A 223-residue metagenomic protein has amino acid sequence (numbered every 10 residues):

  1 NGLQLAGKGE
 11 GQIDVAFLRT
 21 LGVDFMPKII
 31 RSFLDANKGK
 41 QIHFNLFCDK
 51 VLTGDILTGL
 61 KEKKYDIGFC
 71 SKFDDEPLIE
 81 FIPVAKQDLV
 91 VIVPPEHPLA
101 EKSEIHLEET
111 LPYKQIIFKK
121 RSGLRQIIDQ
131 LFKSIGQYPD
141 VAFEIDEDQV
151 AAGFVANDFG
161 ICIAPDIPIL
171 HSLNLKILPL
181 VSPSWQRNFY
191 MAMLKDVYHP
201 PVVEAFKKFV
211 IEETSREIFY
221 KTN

Functional and structural regions predicted by a protein language model:
N1-A16, R31-N37, D74-I82, E101 (+2 more regions): Short helix-loop hinge/linker segments at domain boundaries
G7, E76-Q115, P201: Flexible hinge/capping segments at coil-to-helix
E10-E76, I145: Central regulatory/effector-binding core of bacterial HTH transcription factors
Q12-A16, G68, I92, I116 (+2 more regions): Short, well-ordered beta-strand segments
F25, I177-Y220: A late-sequence structural motif
L52-I56, K61-K64, C70, R121-L178: Hydrophobic hinge/microswitch elements
P77-P83, Q87-D88, K102, Q149-V197: Beta-alpha-beta core module
Y113-I135, H199-K207, R216-T222: Secondary-structure junction motif
